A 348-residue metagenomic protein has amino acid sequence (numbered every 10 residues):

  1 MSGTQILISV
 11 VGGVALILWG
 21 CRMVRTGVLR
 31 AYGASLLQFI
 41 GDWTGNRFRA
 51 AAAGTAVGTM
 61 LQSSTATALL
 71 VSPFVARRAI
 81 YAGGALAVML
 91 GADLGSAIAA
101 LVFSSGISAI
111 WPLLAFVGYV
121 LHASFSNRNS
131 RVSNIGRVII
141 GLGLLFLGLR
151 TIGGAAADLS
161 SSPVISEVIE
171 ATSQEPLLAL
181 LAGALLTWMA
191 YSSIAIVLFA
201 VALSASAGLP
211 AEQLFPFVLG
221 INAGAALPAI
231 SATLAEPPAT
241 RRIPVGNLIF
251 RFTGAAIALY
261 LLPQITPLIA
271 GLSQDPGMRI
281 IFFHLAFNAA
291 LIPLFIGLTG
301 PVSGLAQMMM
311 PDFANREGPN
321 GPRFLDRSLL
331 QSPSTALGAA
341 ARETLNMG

Functional and structural regions predicted by a protein language model:
Q5-L16, A100-L101, V138-G143, P210-L219 (+1 more regions): Alpha-helical transmembrane segments
I8-L61, T65-A68, N129-A200, S204 (+1 more regions): Membrane-embedded alpha-helical segments and adjacent helix-loop junctions characteristic of multi-pass solute
S35-Q38, F48-A56, A79-M89, I165 (+4 more regions): The feature identifies polytopic integral membrane transport proteins across all domains of life
A56, V71, L90-L94, L219-A223 (+4 more regions): Hydrophobic residues within alpha-helical transmembrane segments of multi-pass solute transporters/permease subunits
M60-L61, L70-A97, V102-I110, F116-H122 (+2 more regions): Membrane-interfacial helix-loop connectors
G84-L90, A109-A115, V132-L144, P244-I249: Cytoplasmic-side transmembrane-helix entry/capping segments in multi-pass membrane proteins
A97-S108, L121-S126, A157, P163 (+5 more regions): Transmembrane helix-loop junctions at the membrane interface of multipass transporters and ion channels
T299-G348: Non-transmembrane accessory domains of multi-pass membrane transporters/channels
